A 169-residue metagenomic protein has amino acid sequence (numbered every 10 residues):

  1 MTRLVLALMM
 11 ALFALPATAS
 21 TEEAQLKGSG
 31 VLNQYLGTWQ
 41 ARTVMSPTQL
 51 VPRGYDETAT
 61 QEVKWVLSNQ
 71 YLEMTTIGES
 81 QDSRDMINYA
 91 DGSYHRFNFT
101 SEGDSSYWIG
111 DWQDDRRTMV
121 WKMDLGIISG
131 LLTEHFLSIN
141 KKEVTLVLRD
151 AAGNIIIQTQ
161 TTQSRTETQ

Functional and structural regions predicted by a protein language model:
M1-L4: Positively charged n-region of N-terminal signal peptides that target proteins for export
A7-P16: Bacterial N-terminal signal peptides
T21, K141-E143, L148-Q169: Edge beta-strand at a domain terminus
E23-Q40: N-terminal helix-cap/turn-to-beta initiation motif at the start of protein domains
D56-T60, S80-R84, G103-W108, I128-L132 (+2 more regions): Short, surface-exposed coil-to-beta transition loops
L67, D114, S138-N140: Residue-level recognition of beta-strand termini and adjacent short loop/turns
E73-G78, R96-F99, M119-L125, T145-L148: Short beta-strand segments that buttress and anchor functional surface loops
M74-S106: Helix-adjacent hinge/juxtasegments
